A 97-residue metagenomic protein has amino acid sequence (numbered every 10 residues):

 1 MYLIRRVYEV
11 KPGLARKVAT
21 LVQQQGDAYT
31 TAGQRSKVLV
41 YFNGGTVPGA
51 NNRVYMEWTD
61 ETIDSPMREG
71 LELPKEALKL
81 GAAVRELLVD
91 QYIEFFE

Functional and structural regions predicted by a protein language model:
Y2-Y8, Y55: Active-site-flanking beta-strand signature of metal-NTP-handling nucleotidyl enzymes and homologous cyclase-like
E9-A19: Short, surface-exposed ligand-recognition loops at beta-strand->loop->(often short) alpha-helix junctions that present
Q24-L39, P48-A50, E57-F96: An amphipathic, aromatic/His-enriched active-site/gating alpha helix that lines ligand/cofactor pockets
F42: Function-critical acidic carboxylates
G45: Residue-level detector of flexible, active-site-proximal loop/helix-junction positions within diverse enzyme catalytic
